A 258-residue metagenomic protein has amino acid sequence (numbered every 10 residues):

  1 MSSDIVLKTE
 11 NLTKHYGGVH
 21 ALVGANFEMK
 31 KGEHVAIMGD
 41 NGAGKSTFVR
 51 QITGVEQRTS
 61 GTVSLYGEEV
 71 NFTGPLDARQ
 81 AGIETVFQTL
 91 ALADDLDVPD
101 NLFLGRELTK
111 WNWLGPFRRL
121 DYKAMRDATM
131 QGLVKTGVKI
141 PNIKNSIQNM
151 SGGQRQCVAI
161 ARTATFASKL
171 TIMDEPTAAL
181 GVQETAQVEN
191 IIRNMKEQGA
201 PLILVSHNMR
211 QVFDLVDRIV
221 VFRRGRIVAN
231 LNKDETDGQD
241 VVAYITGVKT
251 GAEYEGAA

Functional and structural regions predicted by a protein language model:
S2-A258: Glycine-rich phosphate-binding loops of nucleotide-dependent enzymes
